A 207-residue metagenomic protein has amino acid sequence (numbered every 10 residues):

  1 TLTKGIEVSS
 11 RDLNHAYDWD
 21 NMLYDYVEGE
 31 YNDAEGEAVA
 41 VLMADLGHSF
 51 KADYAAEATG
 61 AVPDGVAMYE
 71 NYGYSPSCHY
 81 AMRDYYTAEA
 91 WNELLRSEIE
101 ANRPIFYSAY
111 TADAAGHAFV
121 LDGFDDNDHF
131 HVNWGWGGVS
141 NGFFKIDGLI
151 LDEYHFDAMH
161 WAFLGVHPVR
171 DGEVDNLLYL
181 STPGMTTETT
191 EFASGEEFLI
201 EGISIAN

Functional and structural regions predicted by a protein language model:
T1-M82: Catalytic-core signature of thiol
G65, N71, H79, A88-R96 (+1 more regions): Short linear, low-complexity motifs centered on an aromatic residue
N71-N133: Active-site-adjacent substructure of cysteine-protease-like catalytic cores
N127-I146: Catalytic Cys-His active-site segments of thiol-dependent hydrolases/isopeptidases
N133, I205-N207: Asparagine-centered polar/low-complexity signal
D152-I205: Short, compositionally biased P/S/T/A/G/V-rich stretches that sit at domain boundaries
